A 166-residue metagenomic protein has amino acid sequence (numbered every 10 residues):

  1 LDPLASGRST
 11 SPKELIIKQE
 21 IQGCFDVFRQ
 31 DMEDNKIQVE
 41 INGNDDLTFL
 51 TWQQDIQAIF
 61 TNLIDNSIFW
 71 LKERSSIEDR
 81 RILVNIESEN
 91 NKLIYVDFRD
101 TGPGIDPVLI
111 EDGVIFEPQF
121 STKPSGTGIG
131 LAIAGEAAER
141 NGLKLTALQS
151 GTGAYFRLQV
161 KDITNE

Functional and structural regions predicted by a protein language model:
L1-K13, W70-R74: Flexible helix-coil linker/loop segments in the cytosolic histidine kinase module, especially at subdomain junctions
L15-R29: Short beta-to-alpha transition helix within the HATPase_c
Q38-L47: Conserved catalytic submotifs in the C-terminal HATPase_c
D100: Acidic ATP/Mg2+-coordinating residue in the GHKL
I105-P118: Short conserved segment of the HATPase_c
G130, A134: Short alpha-helical Gxxx[C/S/T] motif in the catalytic ATP-binding
G142-S150: Glycine-rich ATP-binding loops of the HATPase_c
